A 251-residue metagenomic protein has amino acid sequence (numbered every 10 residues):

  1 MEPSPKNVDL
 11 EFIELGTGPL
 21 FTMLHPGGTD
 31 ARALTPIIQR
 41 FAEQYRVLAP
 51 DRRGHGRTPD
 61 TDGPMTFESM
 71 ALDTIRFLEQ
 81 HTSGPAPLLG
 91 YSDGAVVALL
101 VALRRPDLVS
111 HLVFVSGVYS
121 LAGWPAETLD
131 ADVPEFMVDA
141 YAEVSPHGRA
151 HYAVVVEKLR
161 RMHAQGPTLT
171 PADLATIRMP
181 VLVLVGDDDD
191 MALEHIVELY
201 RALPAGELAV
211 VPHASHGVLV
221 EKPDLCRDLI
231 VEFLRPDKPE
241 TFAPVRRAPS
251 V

Functional and structural regions predicted by a protein language model:
M1-T22, Q44-Y45, R235-V251: Alpha/beta-hydrolase fold catalytic core
V8-P59: Conserved HGGG/HGGXW glycine-rich cap/lid loop of the alpha/beta-hydrolase fold
E68-A86: Conserved acidic catalytic loop of the alpha/beta-hydrolase fold
V96-R104, L108-A140: Flexible "cap/lid" loop of the alpha/beta hydrolase fold
E157-D173: Active-site nucleophile elbow and catalytic-triad environment of alpha/beta-hydrolase enzymes
I177, V183-V185: Short beta-strand/loop motif that positions the catalytic acidic residue of the alpha/beta-hydrolase fold
D190-H195: Conserved alpha/beta-hydrolase "acid-adjacent" motif
H213-V251: Catalytic active-site module of serine/aspartate enzymes centered on a nucleophile-bearing elbow/loop
